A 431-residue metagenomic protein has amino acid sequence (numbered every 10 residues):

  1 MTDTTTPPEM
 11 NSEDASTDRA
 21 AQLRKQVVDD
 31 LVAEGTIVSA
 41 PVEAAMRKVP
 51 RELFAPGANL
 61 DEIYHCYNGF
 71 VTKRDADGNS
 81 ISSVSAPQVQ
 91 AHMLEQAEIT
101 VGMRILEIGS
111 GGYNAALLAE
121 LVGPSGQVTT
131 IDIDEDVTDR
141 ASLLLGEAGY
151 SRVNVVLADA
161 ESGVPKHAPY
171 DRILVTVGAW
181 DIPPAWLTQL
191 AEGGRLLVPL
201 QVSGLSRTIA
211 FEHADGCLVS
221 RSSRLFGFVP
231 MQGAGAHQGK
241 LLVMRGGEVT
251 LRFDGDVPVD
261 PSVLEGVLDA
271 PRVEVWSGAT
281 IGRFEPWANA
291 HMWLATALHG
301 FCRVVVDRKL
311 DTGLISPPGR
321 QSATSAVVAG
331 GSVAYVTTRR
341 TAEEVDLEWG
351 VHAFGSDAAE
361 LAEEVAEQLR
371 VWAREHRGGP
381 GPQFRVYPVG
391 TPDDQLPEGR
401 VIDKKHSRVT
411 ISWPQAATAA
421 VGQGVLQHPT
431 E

Functional and structural regions predicted by a protein language model:
T2-L106, Y113-L121, V137-S142, G146-E147 (+3 more regions): Class I SAM-dependent transferase core
E9, W180-A323, T410-V425, P429-T430: Class I SAM-binding transferase module
A20-V27, A210, Q232-G235, V243 (+2 more regions): Charged, low-complexity, helix-prone segments enriched in Lys/Glu/Asp/Gln
L94-L197, Q201-I209: Conserved nucleotide-cofactor-binding alpha/beta core module
A97, F211-H213, T338-R339: Short beta-strand elements
A295, G300-E431: Charged, low-complexity intrinsically disordered regulatory/assembly segments
